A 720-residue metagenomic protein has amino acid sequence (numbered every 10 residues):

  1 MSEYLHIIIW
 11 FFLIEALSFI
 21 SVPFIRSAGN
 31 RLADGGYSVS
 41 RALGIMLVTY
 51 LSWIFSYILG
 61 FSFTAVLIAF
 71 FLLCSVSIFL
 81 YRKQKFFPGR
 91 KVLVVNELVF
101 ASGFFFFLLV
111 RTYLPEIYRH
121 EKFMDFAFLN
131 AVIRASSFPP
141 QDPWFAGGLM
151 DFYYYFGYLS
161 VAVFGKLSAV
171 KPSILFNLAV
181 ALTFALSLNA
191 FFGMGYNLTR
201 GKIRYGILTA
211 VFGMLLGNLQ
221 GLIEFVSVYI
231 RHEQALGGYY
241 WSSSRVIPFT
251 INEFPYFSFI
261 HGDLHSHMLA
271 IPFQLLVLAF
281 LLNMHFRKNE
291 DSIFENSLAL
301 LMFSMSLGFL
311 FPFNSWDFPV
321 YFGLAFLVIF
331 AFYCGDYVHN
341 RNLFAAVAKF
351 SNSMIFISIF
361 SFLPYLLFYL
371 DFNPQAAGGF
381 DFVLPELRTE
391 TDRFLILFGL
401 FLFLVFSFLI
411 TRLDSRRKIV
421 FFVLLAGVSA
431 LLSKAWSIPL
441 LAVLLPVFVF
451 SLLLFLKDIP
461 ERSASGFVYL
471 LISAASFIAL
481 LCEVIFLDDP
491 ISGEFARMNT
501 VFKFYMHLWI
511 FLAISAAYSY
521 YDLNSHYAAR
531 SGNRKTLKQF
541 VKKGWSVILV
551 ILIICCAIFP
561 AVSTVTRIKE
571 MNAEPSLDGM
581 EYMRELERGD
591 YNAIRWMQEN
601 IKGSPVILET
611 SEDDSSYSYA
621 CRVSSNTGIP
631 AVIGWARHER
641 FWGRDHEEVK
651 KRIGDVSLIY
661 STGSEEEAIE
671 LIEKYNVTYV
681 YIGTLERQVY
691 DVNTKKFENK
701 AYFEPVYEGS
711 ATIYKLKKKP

Functional and structural regions predicted by a protein language model:
M1-L5, K91-V95, S102-L276, E581-R584 (+1 more regions): Active-site lumenal/periplasmic loops and adjacent helix-entry segments of GT-C-fold, multi-pass membrane
M1-L93, S361-P460, G466, I472-C482 (+2 more regions): Membrane-embedded, hydrophobic transmembrane alpha-helices
G60-R111, T199-V211, S292, S297-L298 (+2 more regions): Start-transfer (signal-anchor) and selected internal transmembrane alpha helices of multi-pass inner/ER membrane
A181-F184, Y321, L445, A496-D522: Hydrophobic/aromatic-rich transmembrane helices and adjacent perimembrane loops
S258-F259, L300-F313, G427-L432: Membrane-interface alpha helices of multi-pass inner-membrane proteins
R287-L307, H339-S353, S415-A426, L470: Short hydrophobic alpha-helices at membrane interfaces in multi-pass membrane enzymes
A348-F362, I419-G427, L523-T564: Signature aromatic-anchored transmembrane alpha helix within multi-pass, membrane-resident enzymes that catalyze glycan
V547, P560-P720: Extracytoplasmic
